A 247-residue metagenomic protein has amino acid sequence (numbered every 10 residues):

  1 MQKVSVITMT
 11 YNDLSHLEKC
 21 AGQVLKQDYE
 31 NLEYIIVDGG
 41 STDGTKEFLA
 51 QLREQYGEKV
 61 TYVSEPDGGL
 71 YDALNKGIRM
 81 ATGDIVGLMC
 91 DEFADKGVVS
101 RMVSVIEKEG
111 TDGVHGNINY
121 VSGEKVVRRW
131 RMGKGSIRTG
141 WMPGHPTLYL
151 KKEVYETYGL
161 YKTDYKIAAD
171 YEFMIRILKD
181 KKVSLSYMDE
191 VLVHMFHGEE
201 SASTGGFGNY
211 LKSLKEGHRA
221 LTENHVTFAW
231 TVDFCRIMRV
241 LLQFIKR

Functional and structural regions predicted by a protein language model:
M1-G206: Nucleotide-sugar donor-binding/catalytic module of glycosyltransferases that assemble extracellular/cell-envelope
E54, T222, K246-R247: Generic surface-pattern signal
G97, N209-L211, K246-R247: Short, intrinsically disordered/low-complexity patches at protein termini and at juxtamembrane boundaries
V191, M195, T204-T231: Catalytic core of nucleotide-sugar-dependent glycosyltransferases
N224-I245: A transmembrane-helix-recognition feature enriched in membrane-embedded lipid enzymes and envelope glyco-/phospholipid
